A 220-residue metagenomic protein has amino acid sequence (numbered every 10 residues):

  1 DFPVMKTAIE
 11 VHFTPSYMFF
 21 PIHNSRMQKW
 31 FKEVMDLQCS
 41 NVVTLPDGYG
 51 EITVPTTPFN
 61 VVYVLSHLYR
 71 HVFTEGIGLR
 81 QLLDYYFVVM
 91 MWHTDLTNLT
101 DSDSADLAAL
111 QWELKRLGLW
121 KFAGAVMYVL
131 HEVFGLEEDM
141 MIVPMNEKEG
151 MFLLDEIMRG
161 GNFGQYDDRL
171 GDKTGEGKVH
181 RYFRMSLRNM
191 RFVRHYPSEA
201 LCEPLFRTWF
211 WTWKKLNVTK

Functional and structural regions predicted by a protein language model:
D1-K220: Conserved NTP-donor binding/palm subdomain of two-metal-ion nucleotidyltransferases/polymerases, i.e., the charged
